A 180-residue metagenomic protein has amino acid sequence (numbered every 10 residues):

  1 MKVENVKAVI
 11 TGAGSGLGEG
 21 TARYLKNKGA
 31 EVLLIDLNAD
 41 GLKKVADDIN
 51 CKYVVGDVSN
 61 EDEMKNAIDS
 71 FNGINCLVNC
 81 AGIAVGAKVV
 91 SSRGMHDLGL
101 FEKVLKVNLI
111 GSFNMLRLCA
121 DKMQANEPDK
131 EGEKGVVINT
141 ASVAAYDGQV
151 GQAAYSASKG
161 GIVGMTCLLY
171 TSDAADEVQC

Functional and structural regions predicted by a protein language model:
V3-E31: Canonical Rossmann dinucleotide-binding motif of NAD(H)/NADP(H)-dependent dehydrogenases/reductases, specifically
K28-L42: Conserved glycine-rich Rossmann-like NAD(P)H-binding loop of the short-chain dehydrogenase/reductase
D40, V55-N66, L98: The beta1-alpha1 cofactor-binding region of Rossmann-like NAD(H)/NADP(H)-dependent oxidoreductases
I83, G94-N114, I138, I162: Catalytic Tyr-X3-Lys loop
A84-E102, D121, A125-E131, G151-A154: Conserved mid-core segment of classical short-chain dehydrogenase/reductases
L116, S158, T166: Active-site helix of classical SDR
S142: Residue(s) in the substrate-gating loop at a strand-loop-helix junction that position the organic substrate next
Y170-A175: Conserved small/polar residues in nucleotide/adenosyl-binding loops
